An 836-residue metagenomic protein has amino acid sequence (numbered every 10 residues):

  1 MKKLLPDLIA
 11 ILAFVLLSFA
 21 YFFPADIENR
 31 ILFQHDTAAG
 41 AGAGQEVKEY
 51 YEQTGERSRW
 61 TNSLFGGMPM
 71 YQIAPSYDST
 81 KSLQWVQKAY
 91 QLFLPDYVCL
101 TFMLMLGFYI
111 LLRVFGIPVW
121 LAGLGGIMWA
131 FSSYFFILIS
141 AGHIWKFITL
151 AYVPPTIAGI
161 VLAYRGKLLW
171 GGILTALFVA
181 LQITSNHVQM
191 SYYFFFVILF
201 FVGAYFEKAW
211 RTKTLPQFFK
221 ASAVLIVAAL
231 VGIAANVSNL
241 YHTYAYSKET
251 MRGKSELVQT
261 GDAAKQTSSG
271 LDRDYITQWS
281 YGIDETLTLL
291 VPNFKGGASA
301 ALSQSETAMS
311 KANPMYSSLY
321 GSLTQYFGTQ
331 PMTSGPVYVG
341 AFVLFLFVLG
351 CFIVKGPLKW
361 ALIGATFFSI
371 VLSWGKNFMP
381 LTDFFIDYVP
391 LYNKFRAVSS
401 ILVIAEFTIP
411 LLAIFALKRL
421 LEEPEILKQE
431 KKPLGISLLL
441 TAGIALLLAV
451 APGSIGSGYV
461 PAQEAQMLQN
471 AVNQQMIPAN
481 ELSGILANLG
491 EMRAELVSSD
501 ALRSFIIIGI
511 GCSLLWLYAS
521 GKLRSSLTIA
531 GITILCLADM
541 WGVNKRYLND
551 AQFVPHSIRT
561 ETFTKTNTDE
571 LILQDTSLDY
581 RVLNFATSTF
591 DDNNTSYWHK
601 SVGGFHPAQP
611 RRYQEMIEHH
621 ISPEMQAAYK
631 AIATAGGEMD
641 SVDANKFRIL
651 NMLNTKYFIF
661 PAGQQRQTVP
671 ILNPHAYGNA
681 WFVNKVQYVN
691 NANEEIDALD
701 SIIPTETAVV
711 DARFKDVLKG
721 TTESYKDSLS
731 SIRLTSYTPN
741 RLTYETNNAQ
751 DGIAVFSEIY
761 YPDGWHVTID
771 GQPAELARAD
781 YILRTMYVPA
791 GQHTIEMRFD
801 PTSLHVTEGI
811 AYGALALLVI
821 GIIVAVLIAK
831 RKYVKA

Functional and structural regions predicted by a protein language model:
P6-A43, A228-H242, F368-V371, I444-V450 (+1 more regions): Transmembrane signal-anchor helices characteristic of membrane glycosylation enzymes that use polyprenol
L17-F108, F115, I127-L150, A264-V339 (+3 more regions): Membrane-interface coil-to-helix junctions
Y51, E56-P69, P75-S76, G282 (+8 more regions): Extracytoplasmic/lumenal acceptor-recognition loop(s) of multi-pass membrane glycoenzymes
L94-F108, S334-G350, A405-I414, R503-C512: Hydrophobic alpha-helical transmembrane segments
L112-F131, K167-G172: Transmembrane-helix signature of polytopic, membrane-embedded enzymes that assemble or transfer cell-envelope glycans
G126, G142-V153, A163-A180, V188-M190 (+3 more regions): Contiguous transmembrane helix-bundle modules in multi-pass membrane proteins
K220-Y281: Polar, glycine-rich mid-to-C-terminal structural blocks that act as macromolecule-binding/assembly scaffolds
F345, K656, I703-A836: Active-site-proximal, structured, solvent-exposed surfaces of multi-pass membrane proteins that position macromolecular
